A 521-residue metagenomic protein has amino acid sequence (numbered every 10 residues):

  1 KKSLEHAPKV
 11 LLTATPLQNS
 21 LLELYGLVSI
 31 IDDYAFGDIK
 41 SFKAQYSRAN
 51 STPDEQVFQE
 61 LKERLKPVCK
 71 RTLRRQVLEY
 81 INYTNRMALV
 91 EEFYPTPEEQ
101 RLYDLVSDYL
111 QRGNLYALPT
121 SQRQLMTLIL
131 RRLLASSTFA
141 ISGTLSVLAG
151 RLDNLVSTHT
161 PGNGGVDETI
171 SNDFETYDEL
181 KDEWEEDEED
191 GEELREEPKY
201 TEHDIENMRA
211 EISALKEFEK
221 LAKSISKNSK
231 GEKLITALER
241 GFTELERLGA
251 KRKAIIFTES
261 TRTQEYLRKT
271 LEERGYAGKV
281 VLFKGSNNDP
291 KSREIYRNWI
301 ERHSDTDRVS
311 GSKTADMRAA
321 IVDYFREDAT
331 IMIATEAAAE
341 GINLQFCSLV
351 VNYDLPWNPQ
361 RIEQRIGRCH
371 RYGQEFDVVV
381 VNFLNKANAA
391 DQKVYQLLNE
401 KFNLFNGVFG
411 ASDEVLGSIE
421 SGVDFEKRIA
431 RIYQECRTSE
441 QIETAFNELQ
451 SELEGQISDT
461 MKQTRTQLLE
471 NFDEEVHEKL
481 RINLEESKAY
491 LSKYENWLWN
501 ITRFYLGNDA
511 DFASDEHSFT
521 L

Functional and structural regions predicted by a protein language model:
K1-A49, A339, F346-Q364, R368-V378 (+1 more regions): Signature of the SF2 helicase/ATPase Hel1-core->accessory helical subdomain module
K1-H6, S29-E168, A390-E454, S458: Inter-lobe coupling linker of SF2 helicases/translocases
H6-V10, K253, D328-I331: Loop/turn-to-beta-strand initiation segments
L12-P16, L73, T138, T258-T261 (+3 more regions): A short beta-strand-to-loop transition that corresponds to the Sensor-1 phosphate-sensing loop of AAA+ P-loop ATPases
Y83-P95, I141-D328, E478-E516: Conserved Helicase C-terminal RecA-like lobe
E272, A277-D391: Conserved RecA-like P-loop NTPase helicase motor core
F376-L521: C-terminal accessory region of SF2 helicases/translocases
